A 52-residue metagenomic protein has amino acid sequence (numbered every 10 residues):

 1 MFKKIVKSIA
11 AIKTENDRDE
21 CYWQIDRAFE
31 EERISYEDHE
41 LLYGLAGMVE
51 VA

Functional and structural regions predicted by a protein language model:
M1-E30, Y43, E50: N-terminal acidic leader/helix
A28, R33-D38: Short, charge-rich amphipathic alpha-helical segments embedded in non-transmembrane helical bundles/solenoids
Y36-A52: Short, charged early-sequence alpha-helical segments and their helix-coil boundaries
